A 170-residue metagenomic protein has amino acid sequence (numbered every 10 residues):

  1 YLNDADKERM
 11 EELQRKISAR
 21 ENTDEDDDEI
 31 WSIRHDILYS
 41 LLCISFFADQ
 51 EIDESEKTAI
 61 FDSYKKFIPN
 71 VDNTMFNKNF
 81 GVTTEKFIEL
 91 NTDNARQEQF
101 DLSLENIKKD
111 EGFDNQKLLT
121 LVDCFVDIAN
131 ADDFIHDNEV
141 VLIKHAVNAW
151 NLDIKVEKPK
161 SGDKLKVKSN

Functional and structural regions predicted by a protein language model:
Y1-F47, E51-N170: Small-residue-enriched hydrophobic alpha-helices in membranes
